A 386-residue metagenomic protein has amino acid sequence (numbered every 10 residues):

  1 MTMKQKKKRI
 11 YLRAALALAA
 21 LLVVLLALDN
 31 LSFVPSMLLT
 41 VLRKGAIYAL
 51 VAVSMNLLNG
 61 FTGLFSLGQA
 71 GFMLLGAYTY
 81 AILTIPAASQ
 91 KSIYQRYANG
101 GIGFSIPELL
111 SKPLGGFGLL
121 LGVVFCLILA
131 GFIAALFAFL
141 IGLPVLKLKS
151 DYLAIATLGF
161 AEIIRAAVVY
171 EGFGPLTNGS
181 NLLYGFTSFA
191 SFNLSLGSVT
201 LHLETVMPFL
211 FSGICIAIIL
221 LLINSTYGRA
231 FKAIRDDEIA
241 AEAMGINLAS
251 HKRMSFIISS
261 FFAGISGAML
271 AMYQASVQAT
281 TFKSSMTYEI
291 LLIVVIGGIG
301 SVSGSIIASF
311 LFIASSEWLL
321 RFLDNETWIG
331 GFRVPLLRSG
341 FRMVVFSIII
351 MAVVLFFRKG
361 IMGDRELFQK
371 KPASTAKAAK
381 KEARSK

Functional and structural regions predicted by a protein language model:
T2-K386: Transmembrane alpha-helices and adjacent helix-loop boundaries
